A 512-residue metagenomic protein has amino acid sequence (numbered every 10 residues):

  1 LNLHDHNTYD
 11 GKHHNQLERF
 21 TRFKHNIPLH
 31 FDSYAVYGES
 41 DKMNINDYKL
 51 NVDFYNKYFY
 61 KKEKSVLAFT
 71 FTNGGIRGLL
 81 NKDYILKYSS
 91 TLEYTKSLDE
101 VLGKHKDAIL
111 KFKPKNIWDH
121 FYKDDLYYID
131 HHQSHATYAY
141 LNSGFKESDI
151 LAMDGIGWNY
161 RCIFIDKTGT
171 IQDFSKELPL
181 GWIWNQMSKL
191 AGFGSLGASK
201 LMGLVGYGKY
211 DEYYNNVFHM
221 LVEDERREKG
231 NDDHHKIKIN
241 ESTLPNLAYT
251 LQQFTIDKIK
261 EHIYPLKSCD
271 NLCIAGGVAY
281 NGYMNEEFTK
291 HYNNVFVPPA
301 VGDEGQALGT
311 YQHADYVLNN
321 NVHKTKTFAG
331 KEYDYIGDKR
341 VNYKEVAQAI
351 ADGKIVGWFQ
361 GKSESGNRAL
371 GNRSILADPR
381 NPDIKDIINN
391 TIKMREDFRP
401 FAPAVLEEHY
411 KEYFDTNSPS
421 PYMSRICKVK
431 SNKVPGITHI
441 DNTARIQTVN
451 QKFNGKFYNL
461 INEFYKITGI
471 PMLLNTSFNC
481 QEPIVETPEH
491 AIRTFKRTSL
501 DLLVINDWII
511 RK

Functional and structural regions predicted by a protein language model:
L1-N46, Y60-E63, F69, N81-K82 (+7 more regions): Flexible beta->alpha loop and helix N-cap segments adjacent to enzyme active/binding sites
V52-V66, I263-D270: Phosphate/pyrophosphate-binding loops at sites that engage ATP/ADP/AMP, CoA/4′-phosphopantetheine, polyphosphate
F71, N271-N281: Glycine-rich beta-strand-to-loop/alpha-helix junction loops that act as flexible
S90-K115: Active-site-proximal gating segment of KS-fold condensing enzymes and close homologs
L126-I129, E241-D257, N450, N454: Short acidic-aromatic active-site loops that bind/stabilize oxyanions
D211-Q253: Active-site cores of enzymes that catalyze phosphoryl transfer or operate on phosphate-rich substrates
T243-L247, L251, T255, G276 (+2 more regions): Secondary-structure capping and boundary motifs in well-ordered enzyme cores
Y249-L272: Phosphate/ATP-binding catalytic cores across multiple sugar-kinase/actin-like superfamilies, primarily ASKHA
